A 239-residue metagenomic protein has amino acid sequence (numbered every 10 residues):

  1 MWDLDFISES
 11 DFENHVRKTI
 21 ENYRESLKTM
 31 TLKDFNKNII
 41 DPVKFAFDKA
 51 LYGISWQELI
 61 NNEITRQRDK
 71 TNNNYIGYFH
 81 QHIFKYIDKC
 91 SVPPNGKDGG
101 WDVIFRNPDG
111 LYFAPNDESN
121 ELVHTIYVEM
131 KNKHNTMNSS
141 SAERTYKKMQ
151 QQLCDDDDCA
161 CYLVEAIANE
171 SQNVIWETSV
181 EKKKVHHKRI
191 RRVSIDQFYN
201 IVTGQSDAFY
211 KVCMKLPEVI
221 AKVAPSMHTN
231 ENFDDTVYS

Functional and structural regions predicted by a protein language model:
M1-F79: Interdomain/boundary linker segments immediately adjacent to catalytic/signaling cores
D3, D155, F198-Y199: Ampiphathic alpha-helical segments that act as solvent-exposed interaction surfaces
R17, E21-L32, D48-Y52, C154-D155 (+6 more regions): Generic surface-pattern signal
D69, D88, V103, C161-N169: N-terminal, helix-rich and Lys/Arg-enriched segments in bacterial and organellar proteins
N74-Q150: Catalytic centers of nucleases
K131-V193: Catalytic cores of nucleic-acid endonucleases
A166-S239: Domain-level recognition of nuclease-like catalytic cores that cleave nucleotide substrates
